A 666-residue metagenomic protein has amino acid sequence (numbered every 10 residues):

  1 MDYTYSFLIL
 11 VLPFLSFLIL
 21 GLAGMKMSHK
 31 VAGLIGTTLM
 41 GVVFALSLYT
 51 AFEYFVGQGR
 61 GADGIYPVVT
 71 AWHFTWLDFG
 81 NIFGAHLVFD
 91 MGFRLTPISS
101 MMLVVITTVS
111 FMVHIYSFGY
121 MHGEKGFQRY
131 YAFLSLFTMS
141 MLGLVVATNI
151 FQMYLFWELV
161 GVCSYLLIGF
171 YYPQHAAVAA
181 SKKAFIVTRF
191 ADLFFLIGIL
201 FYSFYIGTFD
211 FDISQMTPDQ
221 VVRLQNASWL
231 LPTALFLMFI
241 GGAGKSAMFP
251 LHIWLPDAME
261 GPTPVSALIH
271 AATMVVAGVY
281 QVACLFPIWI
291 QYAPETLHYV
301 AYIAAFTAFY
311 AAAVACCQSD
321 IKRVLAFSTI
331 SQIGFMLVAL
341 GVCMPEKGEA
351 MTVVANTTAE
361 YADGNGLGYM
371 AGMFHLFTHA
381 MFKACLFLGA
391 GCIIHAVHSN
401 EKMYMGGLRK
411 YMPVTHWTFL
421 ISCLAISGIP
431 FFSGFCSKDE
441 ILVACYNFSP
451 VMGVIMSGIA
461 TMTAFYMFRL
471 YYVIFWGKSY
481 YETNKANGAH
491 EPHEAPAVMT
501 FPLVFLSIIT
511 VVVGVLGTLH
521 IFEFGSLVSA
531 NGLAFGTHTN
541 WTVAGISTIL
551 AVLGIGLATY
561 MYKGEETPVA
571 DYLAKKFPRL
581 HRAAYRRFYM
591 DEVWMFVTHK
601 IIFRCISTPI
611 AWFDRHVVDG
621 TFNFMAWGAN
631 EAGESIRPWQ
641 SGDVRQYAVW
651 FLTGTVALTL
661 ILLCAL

Functional and structural regions predicted by a protein language model:
M1-H520, T537-T567, R582, F588-E592 (+4 more regions): ...captures the hydrophobic TM-helix bundle architecture rather than a specific catalytic motif, and can also fire on
C385-L386, F613-A626: Short, charged cytosolic
E523-G532: Membrane-proximal cytoplasmic C-terminal regulatory module of class A 7TM GPCRs
V569-A574, M595, T621-M625: A short, ordered amphipathic alpha-helix with a cationic face
Y572-A584: Short, highly charged, low-complexity non-transmembrane loops/tails of multi-pass membrane proteins
